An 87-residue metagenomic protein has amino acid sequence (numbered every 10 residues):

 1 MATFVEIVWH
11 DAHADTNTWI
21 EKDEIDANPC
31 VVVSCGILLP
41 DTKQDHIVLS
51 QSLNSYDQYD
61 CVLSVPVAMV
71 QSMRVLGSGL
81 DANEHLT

Functional and structural regions predicted by a protein language model:
A2-T87: Conserved RNA-binding domains used in RNP assembly and mRNA/RNA metabolism
